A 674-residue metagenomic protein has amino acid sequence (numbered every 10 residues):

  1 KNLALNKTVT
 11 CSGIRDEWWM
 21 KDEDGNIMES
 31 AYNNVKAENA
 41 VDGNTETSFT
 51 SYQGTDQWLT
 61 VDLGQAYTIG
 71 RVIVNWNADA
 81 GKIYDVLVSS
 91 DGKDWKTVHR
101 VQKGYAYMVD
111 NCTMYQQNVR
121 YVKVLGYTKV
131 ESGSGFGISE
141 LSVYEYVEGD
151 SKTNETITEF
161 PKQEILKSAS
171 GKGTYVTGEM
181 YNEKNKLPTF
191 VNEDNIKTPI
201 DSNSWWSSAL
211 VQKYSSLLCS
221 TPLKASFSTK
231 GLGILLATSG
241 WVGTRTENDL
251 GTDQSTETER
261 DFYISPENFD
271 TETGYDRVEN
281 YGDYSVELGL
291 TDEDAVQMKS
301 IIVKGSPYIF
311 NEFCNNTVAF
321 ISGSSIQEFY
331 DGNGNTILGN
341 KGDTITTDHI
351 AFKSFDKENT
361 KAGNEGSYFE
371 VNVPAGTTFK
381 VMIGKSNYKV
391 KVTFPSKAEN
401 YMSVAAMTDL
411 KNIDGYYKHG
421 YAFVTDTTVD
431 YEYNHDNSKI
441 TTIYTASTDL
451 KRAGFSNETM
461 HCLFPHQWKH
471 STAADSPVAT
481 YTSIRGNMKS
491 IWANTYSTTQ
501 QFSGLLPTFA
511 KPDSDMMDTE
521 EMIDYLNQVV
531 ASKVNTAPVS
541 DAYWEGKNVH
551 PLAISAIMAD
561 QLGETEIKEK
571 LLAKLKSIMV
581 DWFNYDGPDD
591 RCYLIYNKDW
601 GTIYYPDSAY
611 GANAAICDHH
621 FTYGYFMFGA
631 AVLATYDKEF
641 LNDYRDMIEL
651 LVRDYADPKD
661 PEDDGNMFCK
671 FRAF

Functional and structural regions predicted by a protein language model:
K1-Q65, N75-A80, R100-A106, S142-S151: Disordered, acidic Ser/Thr/Pro-rich linker "stalks" and the adjacent N-terminal cap of the next globular domain
L59-T68, T113-N118, S300: Extracellular and analogous surface-interaction loops
R71, Y121-K123: Short, conserved beta-strand segments of beta-strand-rich sandwich/propeller modules, principally
A80-G92: Short, surface-exposed beta-strand/strand-loop-strand elements in extracellular ectodomains
K96-Y115: Extracellular carbohydrate recognition and processing domains and analogous Trp-centered ligand-binding platforms
L125-S132: Short beta-strand-plus-loop segments that form exposed binding edges in beta-rich domains
D150-D618, P658-F674: Ser/Thr/Asn(+Pro)-rich, low-complexity disordered segments
A559-G563, L633-D643: Inter-helical turn/loop segments and adjacent helix faces that build the functional surface of alpha-helical bundle
